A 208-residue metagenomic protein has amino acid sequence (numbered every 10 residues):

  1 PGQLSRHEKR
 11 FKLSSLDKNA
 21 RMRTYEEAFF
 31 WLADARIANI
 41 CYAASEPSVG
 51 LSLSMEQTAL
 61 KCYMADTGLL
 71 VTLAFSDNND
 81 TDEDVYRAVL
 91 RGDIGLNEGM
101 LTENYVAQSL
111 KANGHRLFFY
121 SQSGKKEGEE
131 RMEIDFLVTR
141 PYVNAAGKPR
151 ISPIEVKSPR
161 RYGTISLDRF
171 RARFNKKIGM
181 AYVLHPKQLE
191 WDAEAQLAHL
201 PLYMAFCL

Functional and structural regions predicted by a protein language model:
P1-D34: Conserved helicase/translocase motor-coupling segment
E27-L208: A cross-kingdom feature that marks ATP-driven nucleic-acid transaction machinery
